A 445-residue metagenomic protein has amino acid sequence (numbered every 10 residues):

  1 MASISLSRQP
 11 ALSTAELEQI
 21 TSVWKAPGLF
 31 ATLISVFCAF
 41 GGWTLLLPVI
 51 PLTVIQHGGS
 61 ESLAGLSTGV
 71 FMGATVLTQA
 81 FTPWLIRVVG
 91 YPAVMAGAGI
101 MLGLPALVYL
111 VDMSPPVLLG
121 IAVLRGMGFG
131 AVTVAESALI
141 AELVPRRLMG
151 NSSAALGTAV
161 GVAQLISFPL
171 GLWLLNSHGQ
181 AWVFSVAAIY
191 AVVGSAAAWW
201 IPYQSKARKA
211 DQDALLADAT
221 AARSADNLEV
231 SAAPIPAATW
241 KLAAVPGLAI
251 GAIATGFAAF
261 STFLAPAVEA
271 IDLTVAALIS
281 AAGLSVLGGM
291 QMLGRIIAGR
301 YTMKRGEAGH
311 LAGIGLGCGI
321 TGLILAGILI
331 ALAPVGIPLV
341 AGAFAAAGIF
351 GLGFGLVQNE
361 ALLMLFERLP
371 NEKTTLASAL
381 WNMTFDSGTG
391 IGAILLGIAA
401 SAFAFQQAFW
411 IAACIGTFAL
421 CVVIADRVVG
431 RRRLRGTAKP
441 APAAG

Functional and structural regions predicted by a protein language model:
S7-A26, S205-P246, P442-G445: Juxtamembrane intracellular "pre-TM" segments in multi-pass secondary transporters
V23-G65, F257-V268: Helix-loop boundary and gating motifs at the non-cytosolic
M72-A80, Q164-L165, G288-I296, G390: Residue-level signature of mid-helix packing/kink "hotspots" within the transmembrane helices of 12-pass Major
T78-G90, G294-E307: Helix-to-loop junctions at the C-terminal end of transmembrane segments in multipass secondary transporters
V88-A98, M303-G317: Cytoplasmic membrane-interface "Motif A"-like loop-to-helix N-cap segments of 12-TM Major Facilitator Superfamily
V123-V160: Cytoplasmic helix-loop-helix junction between adjacent transmembrane helices in 12-TM secondary transporters
F184-W199, F409-A425: Symmetry-related core transmembrane helices of the 12-TM Major Facilitator Superfamily/SLC fold
G309-Q358: C-terminal transmembrane helical hairpin of 12-TM major facilitator-type secondary transporters
